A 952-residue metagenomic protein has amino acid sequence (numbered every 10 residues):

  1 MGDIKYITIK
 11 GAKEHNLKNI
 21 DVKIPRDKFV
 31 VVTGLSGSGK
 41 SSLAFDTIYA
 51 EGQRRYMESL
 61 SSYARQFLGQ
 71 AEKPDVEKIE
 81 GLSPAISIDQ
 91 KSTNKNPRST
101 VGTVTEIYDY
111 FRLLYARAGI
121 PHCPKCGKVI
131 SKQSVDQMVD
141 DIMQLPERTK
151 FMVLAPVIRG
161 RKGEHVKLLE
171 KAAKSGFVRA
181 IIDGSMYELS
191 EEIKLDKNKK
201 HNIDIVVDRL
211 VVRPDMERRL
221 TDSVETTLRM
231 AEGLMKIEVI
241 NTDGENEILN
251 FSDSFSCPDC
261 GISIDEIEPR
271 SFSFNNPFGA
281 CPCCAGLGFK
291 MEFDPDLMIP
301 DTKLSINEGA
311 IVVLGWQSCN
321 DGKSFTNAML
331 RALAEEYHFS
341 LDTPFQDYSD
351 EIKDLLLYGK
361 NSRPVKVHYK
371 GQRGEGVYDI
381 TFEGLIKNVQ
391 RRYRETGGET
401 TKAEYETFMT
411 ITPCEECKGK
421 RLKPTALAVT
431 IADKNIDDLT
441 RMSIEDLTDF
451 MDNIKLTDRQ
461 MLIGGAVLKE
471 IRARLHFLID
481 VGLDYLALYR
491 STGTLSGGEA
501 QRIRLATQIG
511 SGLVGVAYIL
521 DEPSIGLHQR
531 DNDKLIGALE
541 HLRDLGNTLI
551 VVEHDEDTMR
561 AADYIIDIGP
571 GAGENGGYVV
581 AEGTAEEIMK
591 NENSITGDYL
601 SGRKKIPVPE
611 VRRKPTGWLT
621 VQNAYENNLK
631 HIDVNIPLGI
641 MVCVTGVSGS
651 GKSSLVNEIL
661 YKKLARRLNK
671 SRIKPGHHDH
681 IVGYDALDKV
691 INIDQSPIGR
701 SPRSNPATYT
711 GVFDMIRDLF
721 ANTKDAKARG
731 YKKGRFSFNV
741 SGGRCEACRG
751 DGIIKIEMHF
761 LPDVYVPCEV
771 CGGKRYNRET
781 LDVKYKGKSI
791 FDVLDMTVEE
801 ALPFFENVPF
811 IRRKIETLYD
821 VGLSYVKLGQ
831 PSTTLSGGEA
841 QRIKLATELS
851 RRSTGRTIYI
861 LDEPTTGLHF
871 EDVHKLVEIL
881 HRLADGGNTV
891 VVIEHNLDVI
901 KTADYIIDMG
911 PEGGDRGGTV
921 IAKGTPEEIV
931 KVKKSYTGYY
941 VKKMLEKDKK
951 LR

Functional and structural regions predicted by a protein language model:
M1-R952: Conserved phosphate-binding elements of NTP-dependent enzyme cores
